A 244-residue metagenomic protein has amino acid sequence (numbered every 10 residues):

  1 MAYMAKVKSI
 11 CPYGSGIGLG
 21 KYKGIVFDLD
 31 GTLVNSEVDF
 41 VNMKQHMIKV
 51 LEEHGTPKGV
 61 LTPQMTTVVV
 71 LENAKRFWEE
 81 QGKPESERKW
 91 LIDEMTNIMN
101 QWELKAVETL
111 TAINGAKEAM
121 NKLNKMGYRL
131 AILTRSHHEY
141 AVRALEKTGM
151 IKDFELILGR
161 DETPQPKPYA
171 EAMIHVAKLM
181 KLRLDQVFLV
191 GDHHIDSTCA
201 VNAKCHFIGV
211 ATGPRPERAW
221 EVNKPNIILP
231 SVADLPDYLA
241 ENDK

Functional and structural regions predicted by a protein language model:
M1-K23, N121-K125, H138, V142-K244: Asp-based, Mg2+/Mn2+-dependent phosphohydrolase catalytic module
Y3-N114, N121-M126: N-terminal helical cap/lid subdomain that shapes the substrate entry/recognition surface in HAD-like hydrolases
T32, T134-S136: Conserved phosphate-coupling serine/threonine residues in phosphotransfer and NTP-handling enzymes
V38-D39, G115, I195, D234: Residue-level recognition of oxygen-bearing side chains
A112, L133, Q165: Residue-level marker of regulatory loop/turn positions in helix-turn-helix DNA-binding domains and in histidine
A116, L130-T134, A144: Hydrophobic, well-structured mid-protein blocks that either form specific transmembrane helices
